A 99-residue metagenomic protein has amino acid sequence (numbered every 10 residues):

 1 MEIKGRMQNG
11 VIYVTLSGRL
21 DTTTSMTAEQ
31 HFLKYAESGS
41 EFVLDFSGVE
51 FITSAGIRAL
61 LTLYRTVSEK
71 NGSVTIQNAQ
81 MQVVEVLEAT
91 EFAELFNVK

Functional and structural regions predicted by a protein language model:
K4-E29: STAS-typified acidic loop motif
T22-L95: Amphipathic alpha-helical interaction surfaces in cytosolic regulatory modules
N97-K99: Short acidic-hydrophobic, aromatic-tinged amphipathic segments that line or gate anion-handling sites
